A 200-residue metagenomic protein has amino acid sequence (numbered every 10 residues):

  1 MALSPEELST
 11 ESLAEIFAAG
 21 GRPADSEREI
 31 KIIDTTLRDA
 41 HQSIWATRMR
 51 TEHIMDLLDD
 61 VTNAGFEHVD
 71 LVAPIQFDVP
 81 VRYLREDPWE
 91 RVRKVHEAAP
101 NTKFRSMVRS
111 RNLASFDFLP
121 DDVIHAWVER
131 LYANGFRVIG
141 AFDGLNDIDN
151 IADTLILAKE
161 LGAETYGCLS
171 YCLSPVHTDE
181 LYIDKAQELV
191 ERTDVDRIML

Functional and structural regions predicted by a protein language model:
M1-V123: N-terminal capping/small domains of soluble enzymes
A73-E188, V195-R197: Active-site beta->alpha loop and helix N-cap motifs at the rims of alpha/beta catalytic domains
